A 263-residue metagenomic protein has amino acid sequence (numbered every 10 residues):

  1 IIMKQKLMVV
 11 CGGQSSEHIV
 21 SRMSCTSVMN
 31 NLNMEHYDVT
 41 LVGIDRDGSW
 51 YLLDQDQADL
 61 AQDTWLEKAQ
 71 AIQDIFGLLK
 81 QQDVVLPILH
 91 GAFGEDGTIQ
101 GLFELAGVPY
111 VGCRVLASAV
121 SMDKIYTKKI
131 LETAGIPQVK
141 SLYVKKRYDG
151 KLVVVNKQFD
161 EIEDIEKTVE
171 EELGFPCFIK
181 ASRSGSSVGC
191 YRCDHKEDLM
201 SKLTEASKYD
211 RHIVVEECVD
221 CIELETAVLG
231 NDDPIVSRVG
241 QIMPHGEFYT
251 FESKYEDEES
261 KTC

Functional and structural regions predicted by a protein language model:
I2-L116, V120-Y126, T133, K145-D164: ATP-binding N-terminal substructure of ATP-dependent carboxylate-amine bond-forming enzymes
K4-C11, S15, M23, L79 (+1 more regions): Active-site nucleotide/adenylate-binding loops and adjacent lid/helix of ATP-dependent enzymes
N33-Y37, I136, G174, K208-R211 (+2 more regions): Generic secondary-structure signature for well-ordered alpha-helical cores
T40, V111, V139-K140, S237 (+1 more regions): A short, local hydrophobic-aromatic micro-motif
D47-L52, G185, I222-E225: Short, active-site-adjacent cap segments at secondary-structure transitions
Y191-C263: Phosphate-binding site of ATP-dependent enzymes
